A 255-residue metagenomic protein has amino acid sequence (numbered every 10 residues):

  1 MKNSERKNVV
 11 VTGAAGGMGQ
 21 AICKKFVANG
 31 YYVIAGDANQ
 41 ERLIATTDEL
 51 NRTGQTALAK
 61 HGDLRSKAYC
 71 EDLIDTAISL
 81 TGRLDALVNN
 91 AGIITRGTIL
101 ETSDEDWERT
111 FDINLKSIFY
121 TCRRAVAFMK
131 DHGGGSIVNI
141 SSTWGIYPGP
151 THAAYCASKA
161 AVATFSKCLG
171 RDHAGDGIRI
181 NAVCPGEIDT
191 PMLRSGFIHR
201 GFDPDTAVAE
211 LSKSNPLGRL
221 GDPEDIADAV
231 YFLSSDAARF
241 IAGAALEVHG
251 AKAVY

Functional and structural regions predicted by a protein language model:
K2-I34: Canonical Rossmann dinucleotide-binding motif of NAD(H)/NADP(H)-dependent dehydrogenases/reductases, specifically
V88, A174, R179, I241-G243: Short, small/polar-rich loop/turn modules that mediate ligand/substrate recognition or access, typified
T98-I99, D106-F111, L211: Substrate-binding pocket helix/loop in short-chain dehydrogenase/reductase
C122, S158, S166: Active-site helix of classical SDR
A127, R171-G175, R239: Alpha-helical segment proximal to the catalytic Tyr-Lys
S142: Residue(s) in the substrate-gating loop at a strand-loop-helix junction that position the organic substrate next
Y147, Y231, A242-Y255: Short C-terminal tail/terminal secondary-structure segment of NAD(P)H-dependent dehydrogenase/reductase domains
